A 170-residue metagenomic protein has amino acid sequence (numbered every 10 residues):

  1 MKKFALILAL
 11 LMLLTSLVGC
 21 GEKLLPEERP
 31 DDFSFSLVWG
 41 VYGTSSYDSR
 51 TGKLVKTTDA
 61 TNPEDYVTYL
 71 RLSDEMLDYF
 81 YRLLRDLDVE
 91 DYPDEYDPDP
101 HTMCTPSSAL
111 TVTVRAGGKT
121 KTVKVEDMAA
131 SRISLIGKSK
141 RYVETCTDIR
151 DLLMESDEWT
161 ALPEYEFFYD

Functional and structural regions predicted by a protein language model:
M1-L6: Positively charged n-region of N-terminal signal peptides that target proteins for export
L11-M12: Repetitive helical segments and hydrophobic/amphipathic motifs
S16-G19: C-terminal motif of bacterial Sec signal peptides marking the signal peptidase cleavage site
G21-L37, D97-D170: Short, well-ordered, aromatic-rich surface patches in folded extracellular/luminal domains
V41-T51: Short, solvent-exposed loop/hinge segments that bridge or flank secondary-structure elements
S45, Y66-L70, K119-K124: Short beta-strand segments
S49-D59, P106: A short, structured beta-strand/loop element
T57-Y92: A short-motif feature that recognizes glycine-rich, charge-decorated loops that bind or process nucleotide phosphates
